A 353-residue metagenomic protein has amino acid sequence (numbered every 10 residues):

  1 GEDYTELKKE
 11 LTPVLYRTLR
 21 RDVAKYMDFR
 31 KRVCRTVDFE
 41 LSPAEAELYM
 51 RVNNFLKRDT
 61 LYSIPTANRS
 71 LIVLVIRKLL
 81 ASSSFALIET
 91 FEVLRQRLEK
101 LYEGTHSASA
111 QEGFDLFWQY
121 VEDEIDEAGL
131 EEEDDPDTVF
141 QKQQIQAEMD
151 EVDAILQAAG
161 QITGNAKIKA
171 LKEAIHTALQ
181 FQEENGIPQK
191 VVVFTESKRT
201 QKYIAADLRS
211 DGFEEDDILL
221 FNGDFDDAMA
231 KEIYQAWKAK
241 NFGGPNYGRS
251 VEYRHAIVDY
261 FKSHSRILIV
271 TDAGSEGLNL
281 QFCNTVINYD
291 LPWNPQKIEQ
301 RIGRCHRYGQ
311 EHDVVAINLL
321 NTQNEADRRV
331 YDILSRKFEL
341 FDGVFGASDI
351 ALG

Functional and structural regions predicted by a protein language model:
G1-A110, A326-G353: Inter-lobe coupling linker of SF2 helicases/translocases
L19, S84, T195-K198, D224 (+2 more regions): A short beta-strand-to-loop transition that corresponds to the Sensor-1 phosphate-sensing loop of AAA+ P-loop ATPases
F29-L41, L87-R266: Conserved Helicase C-terminal RecA-like lobe
E47, E89, K202, A206 (+3 more regions): Alpha-helical elements of the RecA-like P-loop NTPase motor core of helicases
V258, I269-C283, G303-Y308: SF2 helicase motor core recognition
N279-D290, V315-N318: A short beta-strand element within the Helicase C-terminal
C305-D332: Conserved segment of the helicase C-terminal RecA-like domain
